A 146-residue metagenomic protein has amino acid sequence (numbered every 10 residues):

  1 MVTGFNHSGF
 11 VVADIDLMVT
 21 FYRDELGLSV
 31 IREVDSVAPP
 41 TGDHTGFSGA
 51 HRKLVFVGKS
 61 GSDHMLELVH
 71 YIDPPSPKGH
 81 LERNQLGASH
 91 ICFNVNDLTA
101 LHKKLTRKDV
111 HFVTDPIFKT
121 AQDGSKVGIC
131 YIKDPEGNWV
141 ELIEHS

Functional and structural regions predicted by a protein language model:
G4, A50-H51, G87, K126: Exposed loop/turn and edge beta-strand positions of beta-sandwich/beta-sheet ligand-binding modules
V11-D63, A100, D123-S125: Core segments of cupin and vicinal oxygen chelate
A13-D16, S62-D63, H70-W139: Vicinal oxygen chelate
F21-R23, L68-D73: Short, functional N-terminal and low-complexity linear motifs
G42-T45, L68, G79: Short aromatic-enriched loop/helix-cap "lid" or pocket-rim segments at secondary-structure transitions that line
L142-S146: Short beta->alpha transition motifs characteristic of CBS
